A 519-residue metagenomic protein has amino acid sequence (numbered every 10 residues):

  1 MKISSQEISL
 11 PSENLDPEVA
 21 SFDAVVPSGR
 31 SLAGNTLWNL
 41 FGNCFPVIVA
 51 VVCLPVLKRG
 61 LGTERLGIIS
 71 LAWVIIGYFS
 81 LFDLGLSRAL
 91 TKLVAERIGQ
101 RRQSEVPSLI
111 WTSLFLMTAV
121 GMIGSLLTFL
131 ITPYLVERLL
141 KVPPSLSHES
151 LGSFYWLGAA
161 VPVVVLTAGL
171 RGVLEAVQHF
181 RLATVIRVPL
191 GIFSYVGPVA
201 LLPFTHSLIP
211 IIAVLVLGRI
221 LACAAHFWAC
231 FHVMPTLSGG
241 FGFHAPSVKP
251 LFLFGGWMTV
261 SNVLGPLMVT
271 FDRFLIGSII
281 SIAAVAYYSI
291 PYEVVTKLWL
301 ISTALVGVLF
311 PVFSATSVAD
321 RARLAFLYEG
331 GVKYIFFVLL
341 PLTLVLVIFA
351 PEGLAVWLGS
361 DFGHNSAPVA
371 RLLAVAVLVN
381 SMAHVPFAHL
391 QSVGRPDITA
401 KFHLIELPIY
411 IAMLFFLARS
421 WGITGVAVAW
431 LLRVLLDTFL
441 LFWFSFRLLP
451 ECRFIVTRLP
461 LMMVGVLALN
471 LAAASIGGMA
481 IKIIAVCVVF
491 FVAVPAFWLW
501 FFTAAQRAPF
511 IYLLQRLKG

Functional and structural regions predicted by a protein language model:
M1-V26, E451, L471-G519: Membrane-proximal transmembrane or re-entrant/amphipathic helices at the cytosolic face
S12-E18, S28-E96, G121, S125-F129 (+4 more regions): Signature of the first transmembrane helix
G34-V51, L190, V214-A222, H226 (+5 more regions): Transmembrane helical elements of multi-pass membrane transporters/channels
V56-G77, L109, I212-A213, P246-M258 (+4 more regions): Interfacial/gating helices of multi-pass transporter permease domains
L84-Q100, A176, M234-T236, P291 (+2 more regions): Helix-loop junctions and terminal segments of transmembrane helices in multi-pass membrane transport/translocation
T132-L157, E329, L346-L378: Interfacial segments at transmembrane-helix termini and the short loops linking adjacent helices
Y155, T184-V233, F254, I405-I409 (+2 more regions): Hydrophobic alpha-helical transmembrane segments
A159-P189, F204-T205, I209, C230 (+3 more regions): Membrane-interface junctions at transmembrane-helix termini in multi-pass inner-membrane proteins
